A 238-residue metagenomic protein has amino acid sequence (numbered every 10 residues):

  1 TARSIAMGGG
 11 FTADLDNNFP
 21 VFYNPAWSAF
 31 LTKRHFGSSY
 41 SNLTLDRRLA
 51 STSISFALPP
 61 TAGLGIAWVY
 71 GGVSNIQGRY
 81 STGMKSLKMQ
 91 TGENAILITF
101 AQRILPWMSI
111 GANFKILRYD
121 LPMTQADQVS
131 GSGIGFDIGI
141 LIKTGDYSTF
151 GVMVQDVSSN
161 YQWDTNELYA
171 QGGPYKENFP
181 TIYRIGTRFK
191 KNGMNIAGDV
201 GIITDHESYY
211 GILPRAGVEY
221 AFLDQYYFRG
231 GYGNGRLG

Functional and structural regions predicted by a protein language model:
T1-D14, K33-F36, S41, R48-G238: Outer-membrane beta-barrel porins/channels
F19-F30: N-terminal periplasmic accessory domains that precede and gate Gram-negative outer-membrane beta-barrel machines
